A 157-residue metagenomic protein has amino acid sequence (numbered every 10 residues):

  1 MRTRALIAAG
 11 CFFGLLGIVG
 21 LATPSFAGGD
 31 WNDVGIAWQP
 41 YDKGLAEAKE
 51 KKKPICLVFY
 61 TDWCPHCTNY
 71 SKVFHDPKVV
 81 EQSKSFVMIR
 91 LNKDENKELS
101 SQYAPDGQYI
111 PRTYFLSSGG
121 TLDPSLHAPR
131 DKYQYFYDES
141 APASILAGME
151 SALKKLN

Functional and structural regions predicted by a protein language model:
M1-R4: Positively charged n-region of N-terminal signal peptides that target proteins for export
A9-G20: Bacterial N-terminal signal peptides
L21-A27: Boundary at the C-terminal end of the N-terminal hydrophobic targeting segment
G35-Q39, V79-E98: Thiol-based oxidoreductase modules, predominantly thioredoxin-like and allied folds used for disulfide exchange
A37-K53: A short beta-strand-turn-helix
K51-C64: Short active-site neighborhood of thiol/selenol oxidoreductases, capturing the structured segment around
C67-Q82: Typically the conserved alpha-helix immediately C-terminal to a functionally engaged Cys/Sec in thioredoxin-like
Q108-N157: Non-catalytic, surface beta->alpha helical segment in thiol-disulfide oxidoreductase systems
